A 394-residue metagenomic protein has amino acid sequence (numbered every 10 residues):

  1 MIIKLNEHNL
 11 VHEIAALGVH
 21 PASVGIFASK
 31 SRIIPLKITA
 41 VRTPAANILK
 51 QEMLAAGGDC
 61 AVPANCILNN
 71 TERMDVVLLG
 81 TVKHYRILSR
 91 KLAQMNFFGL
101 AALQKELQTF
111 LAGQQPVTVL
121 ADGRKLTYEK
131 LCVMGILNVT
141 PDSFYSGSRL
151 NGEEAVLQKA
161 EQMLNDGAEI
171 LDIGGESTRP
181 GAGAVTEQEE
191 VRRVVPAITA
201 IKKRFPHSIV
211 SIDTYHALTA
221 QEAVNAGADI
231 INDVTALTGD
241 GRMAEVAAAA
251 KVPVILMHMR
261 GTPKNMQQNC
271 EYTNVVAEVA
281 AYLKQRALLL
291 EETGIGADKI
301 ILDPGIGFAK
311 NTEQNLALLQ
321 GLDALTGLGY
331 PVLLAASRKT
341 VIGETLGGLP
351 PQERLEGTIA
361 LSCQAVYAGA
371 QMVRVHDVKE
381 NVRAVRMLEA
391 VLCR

Functional and structural regions predicted by a protein language model:
M1-S29, I48, R86, R90-A93 (+5 more regions): N-terminal amphipathic alpha-helix/helix-capping segment at the start of soluble metabolic enzymes
I3-H8, P44, I48-Q51, A55-A56 (+10 more regions): Active-site-adjacent loop and "lid" segments of alpha/beta metabolic enzymes
H20-K30, C60-T71: Short, flexible, solvent-exposed loop/turn segments with mixed acidic/basic and small polar residues
I26-V41: Short glycine-/aliphatic-rich beta-strand segments at the starts of folded cytosolic domains
V41-T43, L79-R86: Helix N-cap motif at beta-to-alpha junctions
Q158-G174: Catalytic domains of carbohydrate-active enzymes, especially glycoside hydrolases
N165, R204, R286-K299: Phosphate/pyrophosphate-binding loops at sites that engage ATP/ADP/AMP, CoA/4′-phosphopantetheine, polyphosphate
